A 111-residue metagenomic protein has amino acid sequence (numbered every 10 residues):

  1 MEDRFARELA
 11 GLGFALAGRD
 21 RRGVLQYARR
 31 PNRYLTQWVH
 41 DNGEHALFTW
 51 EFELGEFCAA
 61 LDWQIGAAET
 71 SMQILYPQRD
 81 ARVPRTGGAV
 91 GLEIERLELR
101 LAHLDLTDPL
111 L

Functional and structural regions predicted by a protein language model:
M1-R4, E8, L16-L111: Intrinsically disordered, low-complexity regulatory regions enriched in serine/threonine/proline and acidic residues
